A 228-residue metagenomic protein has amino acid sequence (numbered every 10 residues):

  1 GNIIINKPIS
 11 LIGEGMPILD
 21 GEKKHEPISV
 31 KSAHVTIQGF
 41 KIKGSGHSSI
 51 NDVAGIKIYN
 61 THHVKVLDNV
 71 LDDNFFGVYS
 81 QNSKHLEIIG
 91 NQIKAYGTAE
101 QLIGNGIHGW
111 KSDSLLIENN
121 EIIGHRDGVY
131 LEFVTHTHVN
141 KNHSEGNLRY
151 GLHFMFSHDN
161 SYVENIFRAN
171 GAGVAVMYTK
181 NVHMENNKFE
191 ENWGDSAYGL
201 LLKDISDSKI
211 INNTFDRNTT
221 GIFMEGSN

Functional and structural regions predicted by a protein language model:
G1-S10, L19-H63, F76-N82, G109: Extracellular beta-strand-rich solenoid/capping regions of secreted or surface-exposed proteins that bind or remodel
N2, G21-E26, G46-D52, N74-Q81 (+6 more regions): Short glycine/acidic-rich loop motifs that flank beta-strands on beta-rich extracellular proteins
N2, P8-S10, M16, H34 (+12 more regions): Detector for repetitive beta-architecture
I58, S80, E164, V176-K180 (+2 more regions): Extracellular beta-rich repeat passengers
